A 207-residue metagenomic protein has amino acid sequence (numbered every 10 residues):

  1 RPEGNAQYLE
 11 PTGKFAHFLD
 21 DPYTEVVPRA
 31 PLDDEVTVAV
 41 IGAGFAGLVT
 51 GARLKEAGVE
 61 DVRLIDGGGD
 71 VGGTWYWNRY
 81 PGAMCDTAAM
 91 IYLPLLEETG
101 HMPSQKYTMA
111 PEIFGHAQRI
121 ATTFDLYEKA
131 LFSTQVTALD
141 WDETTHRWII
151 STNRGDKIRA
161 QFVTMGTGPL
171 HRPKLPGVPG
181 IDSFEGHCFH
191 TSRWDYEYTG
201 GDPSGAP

Functional and structural regions predicted by a protein language model:
R1-P11, L96-T99, F124, V136: Low-complexity, highly charged intrinsically disordered N-terminal segments that act as targeting/localization
R1-V40: Long amphipathic alpha-helical scaffold segments
T12-V27, L93-P103, M109-I113, G168-P207: Glycine-rich dinucleotide-binding loop and its adjacent helix/turn
E35-L64: N-terminal Rossmann-like FAD-binding beta1-loop-alpha1 element of flavoenzymes
V36, A160-Q161, E185: Short, well-ordered alpha-helix to beta-strand connector turns
K55-Y80: Glycine-rich FAD pyrophosphate-binding loop
S104-H171: Feature captures the FAD/FMN-dependent oxidoreductase FAD-binding
